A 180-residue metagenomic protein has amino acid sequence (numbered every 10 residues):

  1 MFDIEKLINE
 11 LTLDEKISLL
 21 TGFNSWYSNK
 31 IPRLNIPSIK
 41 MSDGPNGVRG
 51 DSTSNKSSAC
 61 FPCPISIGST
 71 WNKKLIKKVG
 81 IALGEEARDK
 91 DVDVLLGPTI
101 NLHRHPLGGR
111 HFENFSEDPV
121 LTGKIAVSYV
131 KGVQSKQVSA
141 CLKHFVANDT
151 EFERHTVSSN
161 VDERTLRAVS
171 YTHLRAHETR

Functional and structural regions predicted by a protein language model:
M1-R175: Glycoside hydrolase catalytic-domain context in secreted enzymes
A176-R180: A short, hydrophobic C-terminal helix/tail in secreted or cell-surface proteins
